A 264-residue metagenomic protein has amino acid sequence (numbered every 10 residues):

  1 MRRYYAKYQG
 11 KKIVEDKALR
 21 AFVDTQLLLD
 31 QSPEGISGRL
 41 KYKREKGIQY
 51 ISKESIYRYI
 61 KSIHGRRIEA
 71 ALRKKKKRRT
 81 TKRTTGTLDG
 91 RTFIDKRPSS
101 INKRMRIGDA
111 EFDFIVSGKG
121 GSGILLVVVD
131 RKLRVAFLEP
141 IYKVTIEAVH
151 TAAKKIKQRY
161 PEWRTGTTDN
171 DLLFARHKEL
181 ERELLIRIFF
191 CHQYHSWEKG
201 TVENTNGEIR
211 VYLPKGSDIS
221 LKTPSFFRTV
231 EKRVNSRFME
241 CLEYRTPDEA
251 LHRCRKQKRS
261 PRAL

Functional and structural regions predicted by a protein language model:
M1-L29, R39: Short, basic alpha-helical/linker "hinge" immediately adjacent to a nucleic-acid-recognition surface
A6, I48-N102: Basic, flexible linker segments flanking DNA-binding modules in nucleic acid-interacting mobile-element proteins
V23, I36, I56, D113 (+7 more regions): Mobile genetic element proteins and their domesticated derivatives, centered on retroelements and DNA transposons
Q31, K41-E54: Short, basic interhelical loop/turn and adjoining N-cap of the next helix at nucleic-acid- or acidic-partner-contacting
I107-S117: Two-metal-ion RNase H-like nuclease active-site motif
G118-G121, L138-Y160: Active-site beta-loop-alpha junctions of metal-dependent nucleic acid enzymes, especially the RNase H-like/DDE
T168-N170, A175-H177, F190-L213, S220-K232: RNase H-like two-metal-ion nuclease catalytic core shared by retroviral integrases and related mobile-element nucleases
K215-L264: C-terminal domain-tail junction helix/linker
